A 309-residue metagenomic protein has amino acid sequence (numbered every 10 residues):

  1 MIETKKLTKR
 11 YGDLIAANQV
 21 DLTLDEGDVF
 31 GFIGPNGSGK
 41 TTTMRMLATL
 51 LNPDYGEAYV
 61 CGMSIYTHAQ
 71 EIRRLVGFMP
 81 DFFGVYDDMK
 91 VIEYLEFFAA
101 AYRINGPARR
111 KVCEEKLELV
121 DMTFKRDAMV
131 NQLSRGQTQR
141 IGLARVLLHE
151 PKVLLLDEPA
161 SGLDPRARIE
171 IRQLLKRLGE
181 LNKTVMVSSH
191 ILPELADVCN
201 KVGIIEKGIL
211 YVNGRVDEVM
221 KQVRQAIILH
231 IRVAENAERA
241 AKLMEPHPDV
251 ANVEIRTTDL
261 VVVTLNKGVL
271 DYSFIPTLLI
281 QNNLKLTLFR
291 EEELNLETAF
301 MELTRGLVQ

Functional and structural regions predicted by a protein language model:
I2-T4, K9-E206, L210-V212: ABC transporter nucleotide-binding domains
I65, V233-N236, G268, E293: Short beta->alpha junction loops/turns
R73, L117, M220, F300-M301: Conserved protein kinase catalytic domain
V112, V130, T257-T258, E292: Residue-level "edge-of-site" marker
R172-N266: ABC transporter nucleotide-binding domain
K267-Q309: C-terminal coupling/interaction segments
